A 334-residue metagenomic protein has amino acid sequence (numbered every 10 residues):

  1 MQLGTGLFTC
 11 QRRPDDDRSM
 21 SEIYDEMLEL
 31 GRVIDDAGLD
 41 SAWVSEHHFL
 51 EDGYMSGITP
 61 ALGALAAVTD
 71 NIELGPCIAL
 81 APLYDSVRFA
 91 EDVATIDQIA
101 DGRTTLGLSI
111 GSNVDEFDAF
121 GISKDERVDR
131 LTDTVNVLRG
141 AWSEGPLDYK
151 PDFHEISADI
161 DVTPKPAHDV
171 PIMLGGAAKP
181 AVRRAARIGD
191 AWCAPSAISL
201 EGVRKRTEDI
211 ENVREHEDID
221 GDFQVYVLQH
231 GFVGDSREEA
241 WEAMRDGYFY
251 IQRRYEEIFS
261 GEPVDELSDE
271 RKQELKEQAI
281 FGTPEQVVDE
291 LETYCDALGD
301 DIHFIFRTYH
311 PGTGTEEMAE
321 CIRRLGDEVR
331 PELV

Functional and structural regions predicted by a protein language model:
M1-E73, H168-V170: N-terminal beta1-alpha1-beta2 module of alpha/beta enzyme domains
L3-T5, A42-V44, L74-P76, T104-L108 (+4 more regions): Hydrophobic faces of well-ordered beta-strands that scaffold small-molecule active sites in alpha/beta enzyme cores
L7, D36, D125-D161, E201-H303 (+1 more regions): An alpha-helical appendage that flanks or caps ligand/catalytic pockets
Q11-Y24, A79-V87, P166-A177, K276-P284: Active-site mouth loops of central-metabolism enzymes
S21-V33, D92, G176-R184, Q286-T293: Short, acidic/polar
D35-D36, L62-D70, V93-R103, A186-R187 (+2 more regions): Acidic (Asp/Glu)-rich catalytic clusters
G38, E46, L65, I96 (+8 more regions): Conserved, mostly hydrophobic/aromatic
P82-I188, L200-H216, G221-D222: Internal, glycine-rich beta/alpha segment that forms the wall or movable "lid" of small-molecule/cofactor binding
